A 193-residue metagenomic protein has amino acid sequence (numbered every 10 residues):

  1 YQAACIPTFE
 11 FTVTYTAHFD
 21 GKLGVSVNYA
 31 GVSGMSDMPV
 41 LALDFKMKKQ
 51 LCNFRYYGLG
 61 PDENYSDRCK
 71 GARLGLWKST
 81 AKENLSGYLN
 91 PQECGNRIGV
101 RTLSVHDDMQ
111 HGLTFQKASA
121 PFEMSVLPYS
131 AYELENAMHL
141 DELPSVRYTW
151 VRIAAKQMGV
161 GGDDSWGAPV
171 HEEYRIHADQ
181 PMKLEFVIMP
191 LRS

Functional and structural regions predicted by a protein language model:
Y1-S193: Beta-strand/loop-rich accessory regions of lumenal/periplasmic or secreted enzymes, predominantly carbohydrate-active
